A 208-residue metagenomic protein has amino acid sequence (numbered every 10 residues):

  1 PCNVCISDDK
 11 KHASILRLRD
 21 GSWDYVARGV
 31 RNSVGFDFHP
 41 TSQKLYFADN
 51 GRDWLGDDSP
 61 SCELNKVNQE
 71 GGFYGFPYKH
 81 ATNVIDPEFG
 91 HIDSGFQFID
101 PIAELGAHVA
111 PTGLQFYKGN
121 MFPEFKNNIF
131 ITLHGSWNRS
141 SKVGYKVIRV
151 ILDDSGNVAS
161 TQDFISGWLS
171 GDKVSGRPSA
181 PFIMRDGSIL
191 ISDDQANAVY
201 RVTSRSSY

Functional and structural regions predicted by a protein language model:
P1-D24, R31-N32, D37-F164, G171-G176 (+2 more regions): Beta-propeller domain segments
R52, A196-N197: Loop/turn residues immediately N-terminal
T112, Q195-A196: A general structural signal for short secondary-structure boundary/capping elements
I189-S192: Short, exposed beta-strand-loop hairpins at the edges of beta-sheets in extracellular/periplasmic proteins
